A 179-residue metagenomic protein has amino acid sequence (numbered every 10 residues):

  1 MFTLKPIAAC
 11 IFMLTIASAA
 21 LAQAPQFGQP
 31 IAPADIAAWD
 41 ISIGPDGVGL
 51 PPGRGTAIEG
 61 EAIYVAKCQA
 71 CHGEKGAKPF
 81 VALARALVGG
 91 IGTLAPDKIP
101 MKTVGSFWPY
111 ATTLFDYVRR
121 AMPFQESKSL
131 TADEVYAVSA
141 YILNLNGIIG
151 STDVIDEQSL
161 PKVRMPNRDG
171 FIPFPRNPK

Functional and structural regions predicted by a protein language model:
M1-C10: Bacterial N-terminal signal peptides that target proteins for export
A17-A19: N-terminal signal peptide c-region/cleavage motif recognized by signal peptidases
Q26-I63, P123-S127: Electrostatic cytochrome c docking/interface patches
Q29, I58-Q69, F80-V81, W108-A111 (+2 more regions): Sequence context surrounding c-type heme c attachment/ligation sites in exported
D40, P52-P79, A84, V88-G89: Sequence/structural segment immediately N-terminal to covalent heme-attachment motifs in c-type and related
E61, G76-R119, P123: Gly/Gly-Pro-rich "capping" loops immediately C-terminal to redox-active cysteine motifs in periplasmic/lumenal
P100, Q125-K179: Flexible coil segments in periplasmic/lumen-exposed cytochrome c-class electron-transfer proteins
